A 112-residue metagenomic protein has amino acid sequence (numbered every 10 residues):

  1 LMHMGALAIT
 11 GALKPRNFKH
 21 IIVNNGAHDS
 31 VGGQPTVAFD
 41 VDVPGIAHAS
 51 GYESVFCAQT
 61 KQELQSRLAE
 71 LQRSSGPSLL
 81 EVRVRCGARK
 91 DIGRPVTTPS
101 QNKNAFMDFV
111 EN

Functional and structural regions predicted by a protein language model:
L1, N25-S30, G87-A88: Short gly/pro/ser/thr-enriched loop/turn and capping motifs at secondary-structure boundaries
L1-N25: Thiamine diphosphate
G5-A6, V31-P35, K90-P95: Short acidic, glycine/serine/threonine-rich loops at helix termini
A8-L13, V37, Q72-R73, V96-S100: Short, solvent-exposed amphipathic alpha-helical segments in soluble enzyme and RNA/protein-processing domains
K14-K19, Y52-E53, S74-P77: Short coil/turn connectors at secondary-structure junctions
Q34-E70: Conserved thiamine diphosphate
R73-N112: Glycine/aspartate-rich loop-and-adjacent alpha/beta segment that forms the canonical ThDP
